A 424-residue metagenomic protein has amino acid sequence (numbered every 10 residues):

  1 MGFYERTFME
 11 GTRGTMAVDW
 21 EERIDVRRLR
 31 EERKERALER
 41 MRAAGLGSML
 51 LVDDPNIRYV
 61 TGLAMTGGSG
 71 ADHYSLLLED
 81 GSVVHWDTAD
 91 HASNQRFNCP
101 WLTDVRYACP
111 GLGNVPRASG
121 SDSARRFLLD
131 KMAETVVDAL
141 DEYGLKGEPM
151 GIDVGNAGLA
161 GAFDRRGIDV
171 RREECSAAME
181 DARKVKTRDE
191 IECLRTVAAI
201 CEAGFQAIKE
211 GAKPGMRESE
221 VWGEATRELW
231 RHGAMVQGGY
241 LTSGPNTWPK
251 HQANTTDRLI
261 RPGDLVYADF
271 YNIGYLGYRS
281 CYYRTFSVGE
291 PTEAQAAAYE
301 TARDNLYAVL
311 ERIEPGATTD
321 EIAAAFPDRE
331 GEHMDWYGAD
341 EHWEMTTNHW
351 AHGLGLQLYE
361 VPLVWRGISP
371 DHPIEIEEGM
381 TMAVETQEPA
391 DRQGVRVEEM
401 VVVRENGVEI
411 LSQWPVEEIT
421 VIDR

Functional and structural regions predicted by a protein language model:
M1-R424: Active-site neighborhoods and metal-handling regions in enzymes and metal-associated proteins
